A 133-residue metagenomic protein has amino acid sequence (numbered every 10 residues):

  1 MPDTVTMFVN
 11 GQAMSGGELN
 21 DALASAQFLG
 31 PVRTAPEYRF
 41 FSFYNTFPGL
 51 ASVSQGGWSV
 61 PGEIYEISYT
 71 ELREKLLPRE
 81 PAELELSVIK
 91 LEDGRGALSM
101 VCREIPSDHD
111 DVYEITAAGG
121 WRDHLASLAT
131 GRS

Functional and structural regions predicted by a protein language model:
P2-S133: Glycine-aromatic micro-motifs
